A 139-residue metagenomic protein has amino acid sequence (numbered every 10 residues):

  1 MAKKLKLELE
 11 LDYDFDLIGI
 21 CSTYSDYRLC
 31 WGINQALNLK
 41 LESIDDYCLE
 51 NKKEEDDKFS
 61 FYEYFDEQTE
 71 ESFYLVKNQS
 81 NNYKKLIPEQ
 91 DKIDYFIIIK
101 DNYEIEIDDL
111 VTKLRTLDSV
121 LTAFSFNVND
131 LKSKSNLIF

Functional and structural regions predicted by a protein language model:
K4-D12, Y83-D91: Short, flexible, solvent-exposed loop/turn segments with mixed acidic/basic and small polar residues
L7-D26: Terminal, regulation- and interaction-focused segments at domain boundaries
E8, T23, G32, E67 (+1 more regions): Long, folded non-catalytic interaction modules
Y13, E42, K134-S135: Terminal intrinsically disordered, low-complexity, charge-rich regions
D26-K40: Amphipathic alpha-helical segments
N38-C48: Short, well-structured beta-strand/strand-turn elements
D46-S80, K85: Surface-exposed, low-hydrophobicity interaction/linker segments
Y95, I99-F139: Glycine-rich, aromatic-bearing surface loops/beta-hairpins
